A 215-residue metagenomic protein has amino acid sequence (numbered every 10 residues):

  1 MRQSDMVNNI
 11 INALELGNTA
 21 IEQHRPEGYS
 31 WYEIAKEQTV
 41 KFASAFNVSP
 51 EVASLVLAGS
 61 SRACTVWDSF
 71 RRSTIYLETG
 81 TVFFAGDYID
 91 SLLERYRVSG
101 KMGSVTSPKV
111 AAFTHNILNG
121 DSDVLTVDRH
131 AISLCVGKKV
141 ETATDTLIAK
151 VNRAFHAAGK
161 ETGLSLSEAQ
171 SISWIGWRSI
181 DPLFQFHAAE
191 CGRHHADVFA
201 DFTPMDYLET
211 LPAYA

Functional and structural regions predicted by a protein language model:
M1-A215: HhH-family (HhH-GPD) DNA N-glycosylase catalytic core used in base-excision repair
